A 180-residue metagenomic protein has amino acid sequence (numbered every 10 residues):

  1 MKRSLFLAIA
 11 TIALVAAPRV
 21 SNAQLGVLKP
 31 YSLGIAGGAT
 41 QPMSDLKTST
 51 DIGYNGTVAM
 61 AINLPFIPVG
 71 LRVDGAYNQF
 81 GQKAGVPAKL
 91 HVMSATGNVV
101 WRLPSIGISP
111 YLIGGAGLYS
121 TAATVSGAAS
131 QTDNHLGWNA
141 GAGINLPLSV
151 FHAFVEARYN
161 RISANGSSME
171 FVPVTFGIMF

Functional and structural regions predicted by a protein language model:
M1-K29: Cleavable N-terminal export/targeting peptides
I9-P18, A61, G137-N139, P173-T175: A broad helix-preferring feature
G26-Q41, L112: Transmembrane beta-strand segments of Gram-negative outer membrane beta-barrel proteins
T40-M43, A123-G127, R158: Extracytoplasmic loops and strand-loop junctions of Gram-negative outer membrane beta-barrel proteins
K47-G53, V86-V92, A128-L136, A164-F171: Replace "Gram-negative outer membrane beta-barrel proteins" with "bacterial and organellar outer membrane beta-barrel
Y54-S126, L146-F151, V172-F180: Gram-negative (and chloroplast) outer-membrane scaffold detector with strong preference for beta-barrel transmembrane
V155-S163: Low-complexity, intrinsically disordered Gly/Pro/Thr-rich segments
